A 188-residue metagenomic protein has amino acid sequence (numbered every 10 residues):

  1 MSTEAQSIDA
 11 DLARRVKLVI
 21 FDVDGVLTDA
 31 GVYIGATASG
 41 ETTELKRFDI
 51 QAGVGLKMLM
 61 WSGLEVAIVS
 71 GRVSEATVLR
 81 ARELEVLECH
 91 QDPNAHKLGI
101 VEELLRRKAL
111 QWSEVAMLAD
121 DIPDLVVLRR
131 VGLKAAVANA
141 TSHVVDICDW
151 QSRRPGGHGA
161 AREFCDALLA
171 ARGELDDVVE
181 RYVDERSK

Functional and structural regions predicted by a protein language model:
S2-E65: Active-site neighborhood of HAD-like aspartate-dependent phosphohydrolases
G25, V69, V137: Replace "coordinates the UDP/GDP/TDP-sugar" with "coordinates nucleotide-activated sugar donors
V26, V54-L56, R72, D120 (+1 more regions): Gly/Ser/Thr-rich helix-start
A30-V32, V78-A81: A metal-dependent, Asp-based hydrolase signature
A38-T42, D49, A76, E83-L84 (+2 more regions): Mg2+-dependent phosphoryl-transfer enzymes with acidic/Ser/Thr/Gly-rich catalytic loops
L56-R80, C89-D92, L128: Substrate-recognition element of Asp-dependent hydrolases with the DxDx(T/V) motif
